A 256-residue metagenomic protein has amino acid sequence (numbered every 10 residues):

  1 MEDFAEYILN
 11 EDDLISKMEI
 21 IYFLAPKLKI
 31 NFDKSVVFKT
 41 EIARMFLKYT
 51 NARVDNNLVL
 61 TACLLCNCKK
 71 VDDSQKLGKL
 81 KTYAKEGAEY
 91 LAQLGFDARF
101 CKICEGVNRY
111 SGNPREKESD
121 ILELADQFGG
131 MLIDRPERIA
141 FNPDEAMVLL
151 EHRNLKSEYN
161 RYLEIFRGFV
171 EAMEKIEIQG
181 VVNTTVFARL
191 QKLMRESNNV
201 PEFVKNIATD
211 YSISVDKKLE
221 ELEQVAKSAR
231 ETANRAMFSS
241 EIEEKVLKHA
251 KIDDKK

Functional and structural regions predicted by a protein language model:
M1, E11-K17, N56, N183-F187 (+3 more regions): Short amphipathic alpha-helical segments that mediate assembly, nucleic-acid/protein binding, or membrane association
M1-A88, A92, E244, K251-K255: Acidic/His-rich, divalent-metal-binding segments that scaffold phosphate/diphosphate chemistry
A5-E6, I15-Y22, C101, L163-V170 (+3 more regions): Generic detector of well-ordered alpha-helical segments enriched in charged/polar residues, highlighting helical
Y7-L14, A25-D33, A52, N56 (+6 more regions): Short, structured coil/loop segments at alpha-helix boundaries
V36, D55-N56, L80, D97 (+3 more regions): Generic alpha-helix initiation/capping and coil-helix boundary signal
V59, C63, L91-A125, G129-Y211: Histidine/acidic-rich helix-loop-helix segments that form or flank divalent-metal centers in metalloenzyme catalytic
N199, A208-K256: Non-catalytic terminal regions of proteins
